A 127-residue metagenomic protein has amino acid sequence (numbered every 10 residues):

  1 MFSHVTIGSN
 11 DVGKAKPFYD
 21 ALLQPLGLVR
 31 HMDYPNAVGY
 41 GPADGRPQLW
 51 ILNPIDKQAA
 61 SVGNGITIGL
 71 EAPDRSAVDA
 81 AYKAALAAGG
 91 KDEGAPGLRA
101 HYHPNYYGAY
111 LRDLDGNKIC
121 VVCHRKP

Functional and structural regions predicted by a protein language model:
M1-K16, I68, H124-P127: N-terminal beta-strand motif that seeds the catalytic metal site of vicinal oxygen chelate
H4, H31, T67, Y82: Histidine-centered active-site/metal-ligand motif
I7-L49: Core segments of cupin and vicinal oxygen chelate
S9-K14, L70-A109, L114: Vicinal oxygen chelate
L22-P35, D56-Q58, R75-S76, A88 (+4 more regions): Long, contiguous binding/interaction regions
V29, A37-Y40, S61, G69-E71 (+2 more regions): A structural feature recognizing the 12-helix transmembrane core of secondary solute carriers
G41-A80: Long, continuous compositionally biased terminal/linker segments
P42, Q48-W50, G108-L111, C120: A short beta-strand motif that forms the metal-chelation/ATP-contact edge of phosphoryl-transfer active sites
